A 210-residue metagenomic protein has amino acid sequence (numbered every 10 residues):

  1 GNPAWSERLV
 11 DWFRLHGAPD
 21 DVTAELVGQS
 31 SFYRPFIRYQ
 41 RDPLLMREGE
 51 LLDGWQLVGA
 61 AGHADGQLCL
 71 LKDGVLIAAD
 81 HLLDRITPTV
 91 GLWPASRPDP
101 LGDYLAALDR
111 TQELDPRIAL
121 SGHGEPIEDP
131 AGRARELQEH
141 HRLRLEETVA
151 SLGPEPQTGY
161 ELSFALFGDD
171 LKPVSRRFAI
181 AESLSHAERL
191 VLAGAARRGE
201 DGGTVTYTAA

Functional and structural regions predicted by a protein language model:
N2-F32, F36: Extended, charge-rich helix/loop segments that form flexible, surface "patches" used to engage negatively charged
H16, T111, L166-D169: Alpha-helix boundary/capping residues
V22-P43, Q56-L145: Metallo-beta-lactamase
L45-G54: Cytochrome P450 C-terminal beta-domain/meander region
R47, A61, T208: Residue-level detector of conserved, well-ordered beta-strand and adjacent loop positions that form binding/recognition
L52, L70, A196-R198: A structural signal for short hydrophobic beta-strand segments in well-ordered beta-sheet cores
L52-D53, E113-L114, E155: Glycine-rich phosphate-binding loop signature in dinucleotide/nucleotide-binding domains
E147-A210: C-terminal regulatory/interaction regions
